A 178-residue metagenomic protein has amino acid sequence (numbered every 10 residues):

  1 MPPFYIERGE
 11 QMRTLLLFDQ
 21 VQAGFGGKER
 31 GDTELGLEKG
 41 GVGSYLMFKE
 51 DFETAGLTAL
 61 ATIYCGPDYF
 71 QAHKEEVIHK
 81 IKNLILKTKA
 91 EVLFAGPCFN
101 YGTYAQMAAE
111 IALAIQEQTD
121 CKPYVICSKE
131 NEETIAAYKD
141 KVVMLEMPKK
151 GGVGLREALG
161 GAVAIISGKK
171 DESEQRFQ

Functional and structural regions predicted by a protein language model:
P2-Q178: An N-terminal assembly and electron-transfer interface module characteristic of large anaerobic redox and radical
